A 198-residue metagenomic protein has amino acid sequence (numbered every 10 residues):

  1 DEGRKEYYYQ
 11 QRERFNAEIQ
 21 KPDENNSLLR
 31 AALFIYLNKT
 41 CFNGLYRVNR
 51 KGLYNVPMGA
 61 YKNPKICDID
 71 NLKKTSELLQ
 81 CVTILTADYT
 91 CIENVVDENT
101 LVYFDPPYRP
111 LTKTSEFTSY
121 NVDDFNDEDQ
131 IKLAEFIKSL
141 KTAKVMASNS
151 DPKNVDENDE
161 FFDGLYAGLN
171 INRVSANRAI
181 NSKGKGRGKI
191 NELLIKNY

Functional and structural regions predicted by a protein language model:
D1-Q80: Class I S-adenosyl-L-methionine-dependent methyltransferase module
I35, K39-F42, A87-Y89, V96-T114 (+2 more regions): Conserved proline-anchored active-site loop of SAM-dependent methyltransferases that bridges a beta-strand
N43-Y46, P110-K113, K153-E157, N181-S182: Short catalytic/ligand-binding loop motif for oxyanion handling, primarily in non-cytosolic enzymes, centered on
L53-Y61, Y108-D129: Mobile active-site "lid"/loop adjacent to the S-adenosyl-L-methionine
D68-T83, L133-V145: A structural motif corresponding to the C-terminal end of an alpha-helix and its immediate exit/capping segment
L85-D88, S175: Short loop/edge segments at beta-strand edges and connector loops that shape dinucleotide/nucleotide cofactor-binding
Q130-N177: Conserved Class I SAM-dependent methyltransferase catalytic core
G164-Y198: Class I S-adenosyl-L-methionine
